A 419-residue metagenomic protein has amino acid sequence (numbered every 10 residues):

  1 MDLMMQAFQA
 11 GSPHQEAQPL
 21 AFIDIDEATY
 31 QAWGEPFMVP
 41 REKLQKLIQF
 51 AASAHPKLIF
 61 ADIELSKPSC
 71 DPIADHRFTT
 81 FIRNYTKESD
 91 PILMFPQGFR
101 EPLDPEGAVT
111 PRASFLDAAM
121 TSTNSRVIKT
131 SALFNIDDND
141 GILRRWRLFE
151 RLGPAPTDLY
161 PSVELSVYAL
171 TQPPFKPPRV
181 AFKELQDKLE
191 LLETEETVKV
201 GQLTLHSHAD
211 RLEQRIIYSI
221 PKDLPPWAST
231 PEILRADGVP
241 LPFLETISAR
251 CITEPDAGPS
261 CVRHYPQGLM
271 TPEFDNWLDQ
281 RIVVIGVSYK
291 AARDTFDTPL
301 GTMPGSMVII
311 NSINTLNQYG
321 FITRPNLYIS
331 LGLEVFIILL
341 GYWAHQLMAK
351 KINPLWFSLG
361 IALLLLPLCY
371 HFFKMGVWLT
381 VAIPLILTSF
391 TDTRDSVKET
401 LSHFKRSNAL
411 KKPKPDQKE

Functional and structural regions predicted by a protein language model:
M1-G201, L278-K351, I361-A362, T391: Non-transmembrane functional regions of envelope-associated proteins
H14, H55, H76, H206-H208 (+4 more regions): Histidine (H) residue identity feature
P40, S248, L379-V381: A diffuse structural propensity rather than consistent per-protein peaks
F95-P105, Y218-W227, L355-K374: Hydrophobic transmembrane alpha-helix bundles
S162, A169-L170, K176-P299: Membrane-proximal low-complexity regions enriched in glycine and acidic/polar residues
A349-E419: Alpha-helical transmembrane segments forming the membrane-embedded cores of inner-membrane proteins across
